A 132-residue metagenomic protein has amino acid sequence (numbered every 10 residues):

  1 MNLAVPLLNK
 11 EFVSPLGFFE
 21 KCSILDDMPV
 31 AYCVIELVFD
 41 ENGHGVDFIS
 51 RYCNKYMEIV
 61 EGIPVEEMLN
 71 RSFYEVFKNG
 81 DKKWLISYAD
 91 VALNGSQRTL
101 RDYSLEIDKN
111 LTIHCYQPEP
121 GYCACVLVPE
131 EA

Functional and structural regions predicted by a protein language model:
M1-D47, Y103-L105, C115-A132: PAS-family sensory modules
M28, R71, N94-G95: Structured helix-beta-strand junction loops
G43-G45, M57-M68: PAS/PAS-like sensory domain cap-loop motif
S50-M57: N-terminal capping loop/helix in small sensory signaling domains highlighted by a polar->aromatic N-x2-3-F motif
E67-N79: PAS-family sensory/regulatory domains
G80-T99, L105-I107: Soluble sensory domains of the PAS superfamily and closely related sensory modules
